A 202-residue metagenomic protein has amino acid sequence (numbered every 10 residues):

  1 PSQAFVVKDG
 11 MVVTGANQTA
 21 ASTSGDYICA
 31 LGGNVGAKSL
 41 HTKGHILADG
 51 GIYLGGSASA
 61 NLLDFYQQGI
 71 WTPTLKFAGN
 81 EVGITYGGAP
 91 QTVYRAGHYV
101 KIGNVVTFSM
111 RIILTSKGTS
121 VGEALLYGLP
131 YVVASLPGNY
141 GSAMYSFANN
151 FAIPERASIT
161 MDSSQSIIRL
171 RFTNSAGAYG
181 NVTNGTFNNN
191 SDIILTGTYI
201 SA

Functional and structural regions predicted by a protein language model:
P1-F65, G69, L75-E81, G118-S120 (+3 more regions): Trimeric beta-solenoid/beta-helix "fiber body" segments of extracellular/virion adhesins and depolymerases
A4, A37, A48, G69 (+5 more regions): Small-side-chain structural scaffolding
V6, G36, V105-S109, R169: Ordered hydrophobic segments in well-structured contexts
V7, T23, K101, M161-S163: Generic beta-strand structural signal
G10-M11, G50-I52, L62-S120, L125-P130 (+1 more regions): Extracellular receptor-binding modules and their adjoining Ser/Thr/Gly/Asp/Asn-rich linkers
G55, A89-A96, R111-A202: Extracellular jelly-roll beta-sandwich "head" domains, especially the C-terminal globular C1q domain
